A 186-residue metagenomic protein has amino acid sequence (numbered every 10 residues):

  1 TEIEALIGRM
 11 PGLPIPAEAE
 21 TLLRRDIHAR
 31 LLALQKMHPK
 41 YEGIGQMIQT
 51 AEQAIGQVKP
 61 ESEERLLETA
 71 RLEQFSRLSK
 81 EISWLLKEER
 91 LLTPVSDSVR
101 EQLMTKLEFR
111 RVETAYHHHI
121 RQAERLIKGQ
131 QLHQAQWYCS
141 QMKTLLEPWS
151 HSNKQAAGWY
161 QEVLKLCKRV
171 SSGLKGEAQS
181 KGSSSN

Functional and structural regions predicted by a protein language model:
T1-A70: N-terminal topogenic membrane-targeting module
I7, L67-A70, Q74, A115 (+3 more regions): Hydrophobic/aromatic side-chain positions at a characteristic register within alpha-helices of tetratricopeptide repeats
P16-D26, R90-S98, C139-S140: Helix-turn-helix repeat elements of alpha-solenoid scaffolds
R24-I27, S79-I82, L86, I127 (+2 more regions): Inward-facing hydrophobic residues that define packing positions of alpha-helical scaffold repeats
I44-K59, S98-F109, S152-E177: TPR/TPR-like alpha-solenoid helical repeat scaffolds
A70-L103: Short, charge-rich, low-complexity alpha-helical interaction segments
R90-Q134: Soluble C-terminal extramembrane regulatory/interaction domains of multi-pass membrane proteins
H119, A123-N186: Alpha-helical oligomerization segments
